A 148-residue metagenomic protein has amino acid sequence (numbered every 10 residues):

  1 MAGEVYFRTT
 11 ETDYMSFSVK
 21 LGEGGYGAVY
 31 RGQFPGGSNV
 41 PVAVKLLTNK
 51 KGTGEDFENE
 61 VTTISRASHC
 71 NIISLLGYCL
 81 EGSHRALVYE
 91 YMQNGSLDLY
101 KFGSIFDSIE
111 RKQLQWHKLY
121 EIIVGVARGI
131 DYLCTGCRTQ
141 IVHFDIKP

Functional and structural regions predicted by a protein language model:
M1-P148: Conserved eukaryotic protein kinase-like
